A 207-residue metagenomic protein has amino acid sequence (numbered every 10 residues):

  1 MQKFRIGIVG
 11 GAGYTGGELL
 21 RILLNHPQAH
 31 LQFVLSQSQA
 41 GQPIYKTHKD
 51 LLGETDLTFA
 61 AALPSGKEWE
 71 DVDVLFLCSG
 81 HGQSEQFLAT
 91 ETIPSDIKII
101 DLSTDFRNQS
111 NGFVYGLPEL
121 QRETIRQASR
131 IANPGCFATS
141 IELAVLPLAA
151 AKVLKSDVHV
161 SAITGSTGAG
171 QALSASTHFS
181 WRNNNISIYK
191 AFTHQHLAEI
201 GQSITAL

Functional and structural regions predicted by a protein language model:
M1-A191: N-terminal Rossmann-like NAD(P) cofactor-binding subdomain of oxidoreductases, focused on the glycine-rich
F192-L207: Oxyanion-binding "anion nests"
